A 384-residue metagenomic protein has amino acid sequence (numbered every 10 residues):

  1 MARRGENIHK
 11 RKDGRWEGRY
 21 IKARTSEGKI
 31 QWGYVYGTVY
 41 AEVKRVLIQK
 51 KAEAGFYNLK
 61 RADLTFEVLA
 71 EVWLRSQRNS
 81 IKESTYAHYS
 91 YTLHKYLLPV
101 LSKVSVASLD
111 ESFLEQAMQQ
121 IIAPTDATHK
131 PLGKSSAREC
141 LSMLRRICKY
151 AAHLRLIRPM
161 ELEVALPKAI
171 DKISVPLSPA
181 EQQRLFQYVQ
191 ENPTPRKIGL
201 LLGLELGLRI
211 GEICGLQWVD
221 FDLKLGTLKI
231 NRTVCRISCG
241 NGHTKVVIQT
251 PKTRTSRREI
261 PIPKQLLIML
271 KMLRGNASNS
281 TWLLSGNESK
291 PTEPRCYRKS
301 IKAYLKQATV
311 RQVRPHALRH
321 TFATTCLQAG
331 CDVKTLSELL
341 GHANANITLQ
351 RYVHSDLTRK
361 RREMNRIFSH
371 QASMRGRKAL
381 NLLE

Functional and structural regions predicted by a protein language model:
M1-D13: Short N-terminal "domain-start" leader segments that mark the transition from disordered tails or signal peptides into
A2, K130, Q183, Q187-R196 (+7 more regions): Short, basic (Lys/Arg/His-rich) helix/loop patches that form interaction surfaces in the mid-to-C-terminal regions
R11-E17, K22-Q116, A277-N279, S289: N-terminal DNA-binding module of tyrosine recombinases/phage integrases
W16-I21, L228-I230, I262: Short beta-strand motif preference
L59-A62, L74-L156, D171, T194 (+2 more regions): N-terminal core-binding DNA-recognition domain of tyrosine site-specific recombinases/integrases
K130-K134, R138, H153, I157-P159 (+3 more regions): Basic, Lys/Arg- and aromatic-enriched nucleic-acid-binding interface segment
P176, V234, L340-R366: Catalytic-site neighborhood detector that most strongly recognizes the C-terminal catalytic loop/helix of tyrosine
L225, R236-S238, T244-R257, K264-L266 (+2 more regions): C-terminal secondary-structure termini that scaffold catalytic or DNA-interacting sites
